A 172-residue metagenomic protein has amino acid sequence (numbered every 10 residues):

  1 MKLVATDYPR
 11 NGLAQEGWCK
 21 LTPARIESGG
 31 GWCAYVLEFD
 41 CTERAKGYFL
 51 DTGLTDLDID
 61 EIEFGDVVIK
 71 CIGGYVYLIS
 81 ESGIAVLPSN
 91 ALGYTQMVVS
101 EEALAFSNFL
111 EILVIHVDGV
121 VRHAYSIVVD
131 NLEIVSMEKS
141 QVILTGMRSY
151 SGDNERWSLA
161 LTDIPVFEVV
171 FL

Functional and structural regions predicted by a protein language model:
K2-R25, Y48-D66, S89-A103, I127-K139 (+1 more regions): Repeated scaffold domains used in trafficking and secretory/extracellular systems, primarily beta-propellers
W18-G29, C33-C41: A structured, charge-rich N-terminal accessory region that forms the first stable segment of a protein and links
G30-G31, D66, S82: Intrinsic-disorder/low-complexity loop/linker signature
A34-T52, G73-A91, L110-I127, S151-L172: Surface-exposed loop/turn elements that mediate protein-protein interactions on large endomembrane-trafficking
F64-G65, C71-G74, S80, S100-E101 (+3 more regions): Short loop/turn segments that connect beta-strands within the blades of beta-propeller domains, predominantly WD40
L104-F106, Y150-S151: Short glycine/serine/proline-enriched coil/turn segments at secondary-structure junctions
N108, T145-R148: Recurrent small/Gly-Pro-centered beta-turn motifs in extracellular repeat architectures
Q141-I143: Short, hydrophobic/aromatic-rich segments at coil-to-beta transitions
